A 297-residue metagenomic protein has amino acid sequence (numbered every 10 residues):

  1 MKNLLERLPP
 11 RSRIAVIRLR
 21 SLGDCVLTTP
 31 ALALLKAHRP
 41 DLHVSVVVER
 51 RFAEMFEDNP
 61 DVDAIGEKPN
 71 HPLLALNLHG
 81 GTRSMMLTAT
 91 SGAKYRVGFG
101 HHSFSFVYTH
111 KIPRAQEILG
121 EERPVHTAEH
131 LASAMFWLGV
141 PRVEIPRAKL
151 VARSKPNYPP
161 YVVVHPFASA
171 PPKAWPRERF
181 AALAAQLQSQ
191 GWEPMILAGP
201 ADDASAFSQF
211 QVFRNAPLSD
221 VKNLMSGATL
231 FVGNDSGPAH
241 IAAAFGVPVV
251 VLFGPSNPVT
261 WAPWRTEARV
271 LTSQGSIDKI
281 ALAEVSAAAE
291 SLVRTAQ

Functional and structural regions predicted by a protein language model:
M1-Q297: Catalytic machinery of carbohydrate-active enzymes, primarily nucleotide-sugar-dependent glycosyltransferases
